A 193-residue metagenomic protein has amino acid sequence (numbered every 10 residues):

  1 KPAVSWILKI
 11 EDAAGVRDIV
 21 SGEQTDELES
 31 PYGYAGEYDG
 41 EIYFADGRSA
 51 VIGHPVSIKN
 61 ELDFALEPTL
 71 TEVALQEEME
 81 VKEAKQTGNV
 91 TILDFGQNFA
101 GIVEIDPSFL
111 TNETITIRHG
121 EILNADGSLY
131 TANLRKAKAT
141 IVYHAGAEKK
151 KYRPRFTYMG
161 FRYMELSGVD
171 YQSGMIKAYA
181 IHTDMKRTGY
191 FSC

Functional and structural regions predicted by a protein language model:
K1-C193: Extracellular/oxidizing-compartment recognition motifs
